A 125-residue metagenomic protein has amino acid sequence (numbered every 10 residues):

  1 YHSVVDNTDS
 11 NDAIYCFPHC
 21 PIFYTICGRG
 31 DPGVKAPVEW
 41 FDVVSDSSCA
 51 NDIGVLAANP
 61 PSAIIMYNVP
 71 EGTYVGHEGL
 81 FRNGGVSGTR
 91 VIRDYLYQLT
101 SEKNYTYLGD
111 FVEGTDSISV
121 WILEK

Functional and structural regions predicted by a protein language model:
Y1-K125: Extracytoplasmic
